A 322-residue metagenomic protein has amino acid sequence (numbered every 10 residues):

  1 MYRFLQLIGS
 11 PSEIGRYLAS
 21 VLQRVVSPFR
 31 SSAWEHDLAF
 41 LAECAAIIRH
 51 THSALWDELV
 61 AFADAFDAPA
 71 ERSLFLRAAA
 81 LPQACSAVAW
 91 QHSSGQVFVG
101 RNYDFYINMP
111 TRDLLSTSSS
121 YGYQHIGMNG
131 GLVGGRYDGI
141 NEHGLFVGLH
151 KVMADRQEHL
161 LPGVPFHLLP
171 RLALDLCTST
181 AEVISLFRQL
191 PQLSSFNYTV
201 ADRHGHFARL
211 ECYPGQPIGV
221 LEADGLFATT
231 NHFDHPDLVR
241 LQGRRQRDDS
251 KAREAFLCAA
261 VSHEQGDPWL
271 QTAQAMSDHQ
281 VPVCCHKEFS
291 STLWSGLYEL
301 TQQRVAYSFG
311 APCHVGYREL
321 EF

Functional and structural regions predicted by a protein language model:
M1-A68, A78, H92-F98, N102-Q189 (+1 more regions): C-terminal, well-structured catalytic/ligand-binding subdomain of enzymes
E71-V88: Short, glycine/charge-rich beta-strand/loop segments that flank catalytic centers and engage negatively charged groups
